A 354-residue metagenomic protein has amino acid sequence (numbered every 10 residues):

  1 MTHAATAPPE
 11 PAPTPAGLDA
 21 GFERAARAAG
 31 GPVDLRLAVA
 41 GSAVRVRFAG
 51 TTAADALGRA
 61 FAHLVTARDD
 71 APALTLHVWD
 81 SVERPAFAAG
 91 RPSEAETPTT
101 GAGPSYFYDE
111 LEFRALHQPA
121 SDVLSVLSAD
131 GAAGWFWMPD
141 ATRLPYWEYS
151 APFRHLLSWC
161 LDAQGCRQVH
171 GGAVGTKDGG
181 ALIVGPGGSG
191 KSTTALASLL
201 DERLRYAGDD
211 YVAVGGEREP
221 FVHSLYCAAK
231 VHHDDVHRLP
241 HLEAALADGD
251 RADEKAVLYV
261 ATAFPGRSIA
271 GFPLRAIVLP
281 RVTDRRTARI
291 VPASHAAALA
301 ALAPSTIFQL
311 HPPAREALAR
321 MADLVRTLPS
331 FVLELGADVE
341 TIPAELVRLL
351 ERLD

Functional and structural regions predicted by a protein language model:
T2-G187, A197-A207, V212-D354: A noncatalytic interaction/capping subdomain that flanks phosphate/NTP-handling catalytic cores
S189-K191: Conserved glycine(s) of the Walker
T194: Hydrophobic positions on the alpha1 helix immediately C-terminal to the Walker A/P-loop
